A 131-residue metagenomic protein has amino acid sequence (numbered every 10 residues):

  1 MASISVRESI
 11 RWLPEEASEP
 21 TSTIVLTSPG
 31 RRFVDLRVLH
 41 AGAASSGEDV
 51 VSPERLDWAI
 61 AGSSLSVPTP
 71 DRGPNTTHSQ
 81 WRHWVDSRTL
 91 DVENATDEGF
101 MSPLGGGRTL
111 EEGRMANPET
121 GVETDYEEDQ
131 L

Functional and structural regions predicted by a protein language model:
M1-A59, T69-L131: Lipid interaction determinants
S63: Catalytic phosphate/metal-binding cores of nucleic-acid and nucleotide-processing enzymes, i.e., regions that mediate
